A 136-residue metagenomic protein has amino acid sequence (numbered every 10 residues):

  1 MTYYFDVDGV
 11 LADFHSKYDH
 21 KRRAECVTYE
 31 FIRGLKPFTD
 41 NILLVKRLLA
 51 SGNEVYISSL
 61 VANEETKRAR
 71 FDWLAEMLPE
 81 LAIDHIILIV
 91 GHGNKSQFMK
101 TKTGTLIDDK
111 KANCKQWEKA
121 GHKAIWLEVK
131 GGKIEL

Functional and structural regions predicted by a protein language model:
M1-K36, K119: Active-site neighborhood of HAD-like aspartate-dependent phosphohydrolases
T2, L88-W117: Conserved Lys-Pro-Asp/Glu-containing loop-to-beta segment of HAD-superfamily phosphomonoesterases, centered on
D6, S58-L60, I107: Short hydrophobic segments within beta-strands
A12-H15, E64-R68, N94-Q97, N113-Q116 (+1 more regions): Short catalytic/ligand-binding loop motif for oxyanion handling, primarily in non-cytosolic enzymes, centered on
R23-I57, E65-R68: Short, acidic loop-to-helix structural element flanking the phosphoryl-transfer center in phosphate-processing enzymes
E54-Y56, I87, T105, I125: A structural signal for isolated positions on well-ordered beta-strands in alpha/beta enzyme cores
Y56-N63, F71, M77-Q97: A short, structured active-site edge motif that brings together acidic residues
T105-L136: Acidic, Mg2+-coordinating phosphoryl-transfer loop and its flanking beta/alpha structural elements, shared across
